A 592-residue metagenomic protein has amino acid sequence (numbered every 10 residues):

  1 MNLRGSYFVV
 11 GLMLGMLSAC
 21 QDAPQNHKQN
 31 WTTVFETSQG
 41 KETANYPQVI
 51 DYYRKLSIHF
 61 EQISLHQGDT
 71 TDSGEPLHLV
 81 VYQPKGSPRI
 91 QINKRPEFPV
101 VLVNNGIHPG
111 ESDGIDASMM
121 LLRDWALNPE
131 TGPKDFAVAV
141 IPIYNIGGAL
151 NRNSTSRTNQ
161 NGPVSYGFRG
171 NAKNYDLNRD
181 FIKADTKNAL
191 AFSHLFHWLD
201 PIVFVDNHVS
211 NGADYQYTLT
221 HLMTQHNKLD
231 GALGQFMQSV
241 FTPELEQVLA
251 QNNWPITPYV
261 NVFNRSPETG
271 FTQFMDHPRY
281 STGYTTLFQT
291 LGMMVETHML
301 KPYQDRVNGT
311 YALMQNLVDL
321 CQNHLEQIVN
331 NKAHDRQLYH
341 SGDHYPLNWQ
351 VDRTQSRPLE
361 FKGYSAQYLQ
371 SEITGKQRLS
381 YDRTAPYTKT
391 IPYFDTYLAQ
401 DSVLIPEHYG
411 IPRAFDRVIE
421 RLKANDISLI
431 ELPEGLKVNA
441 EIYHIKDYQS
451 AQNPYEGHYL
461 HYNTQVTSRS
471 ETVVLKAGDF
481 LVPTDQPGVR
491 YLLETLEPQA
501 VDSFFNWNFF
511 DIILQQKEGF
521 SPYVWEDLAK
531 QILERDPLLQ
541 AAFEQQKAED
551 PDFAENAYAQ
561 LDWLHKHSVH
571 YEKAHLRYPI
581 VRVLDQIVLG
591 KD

Functional and structural regions predicted by a protein language model:
N2-G11: Sec-dependent signal peptide recognition, specifically the positively charged N-region followed immediately by
M16-A19: C-terminal motif of bacterial Sec signal peptides marking the signal peptidase cleavage site
Q21-A23: Bacterial signal peptide processing site
N26-K41, V103-N105, D176, L398-L404: Acidic/histidine-rich, surface-exposed loop or edge segments in extracytoplasmic proteins
Q48-P99, V103: Soluble metallo-hydrolase cores and metallopeptidase-like ectodomains found primarily in the secretory/periplasmic
K94-N104, S112-S266, Q273-R279: Active-site/substrate-binding loop(s) of hydrolase catalytic cores
V262-I445: Hard-cation-handling environments
G488-R490, Q499-D592: Accessory, solvent-exposed terminal regions and/or long lumenal/extracellular loops of proteins
